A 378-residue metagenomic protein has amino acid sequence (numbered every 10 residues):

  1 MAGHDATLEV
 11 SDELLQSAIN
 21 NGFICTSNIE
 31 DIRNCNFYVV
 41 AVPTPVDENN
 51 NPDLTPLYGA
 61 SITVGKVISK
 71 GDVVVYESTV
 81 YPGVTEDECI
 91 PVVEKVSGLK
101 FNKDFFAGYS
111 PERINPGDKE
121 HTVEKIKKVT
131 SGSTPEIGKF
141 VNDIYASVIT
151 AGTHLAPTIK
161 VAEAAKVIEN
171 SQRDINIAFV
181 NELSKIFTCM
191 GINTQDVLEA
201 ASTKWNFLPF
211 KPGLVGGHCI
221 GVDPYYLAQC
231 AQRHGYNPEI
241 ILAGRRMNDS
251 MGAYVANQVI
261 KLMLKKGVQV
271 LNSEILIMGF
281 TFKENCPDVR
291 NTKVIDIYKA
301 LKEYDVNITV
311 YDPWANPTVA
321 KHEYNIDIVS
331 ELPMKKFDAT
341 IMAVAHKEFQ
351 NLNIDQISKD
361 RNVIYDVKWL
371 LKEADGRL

Functional and structural regions predicted by a protein language model:
M1-L378: Structural/interface elements that position substrates and couple domains in central-metabolism enzymes
